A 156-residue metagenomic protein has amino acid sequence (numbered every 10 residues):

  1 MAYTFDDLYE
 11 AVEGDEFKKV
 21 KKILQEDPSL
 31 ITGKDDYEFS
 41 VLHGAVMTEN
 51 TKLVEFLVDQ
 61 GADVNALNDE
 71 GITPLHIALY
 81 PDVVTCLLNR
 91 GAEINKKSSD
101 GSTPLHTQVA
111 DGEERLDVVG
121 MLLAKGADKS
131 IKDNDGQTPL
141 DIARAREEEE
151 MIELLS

Functional and structural regions predicted by a protein language model:
M1-S40, M47, E55, D59: Intrinsically disordered, low-complexity regulatory segments in ankyrin-centric signaling systems
E10-D15, G44-N50, I77-P81, T107-R115 (+1 more regions): Ankyrin repeat A-helix N-terminal signature
E16-L24, N50-V58, P81-N89, E113-L123 (+1 more regions): Ankyrin repeat structural motif
L30-I31, V64, I94, K129: Ankyrin-repeat inter-repeat connecting loop/turn
K129-S156: Leucine-rich solenoid repeat scaffolds
